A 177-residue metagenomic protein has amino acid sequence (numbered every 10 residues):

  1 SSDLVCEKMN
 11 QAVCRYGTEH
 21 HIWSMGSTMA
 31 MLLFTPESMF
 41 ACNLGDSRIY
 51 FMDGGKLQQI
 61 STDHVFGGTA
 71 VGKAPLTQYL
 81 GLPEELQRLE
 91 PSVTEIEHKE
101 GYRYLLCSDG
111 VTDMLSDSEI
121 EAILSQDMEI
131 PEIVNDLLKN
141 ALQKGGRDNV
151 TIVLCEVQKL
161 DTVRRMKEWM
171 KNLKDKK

Functional and structural regions predicted by a protein language model:
S2-K177: PP2C/PPM-type serine/threonine phosphatase catalytic domain
